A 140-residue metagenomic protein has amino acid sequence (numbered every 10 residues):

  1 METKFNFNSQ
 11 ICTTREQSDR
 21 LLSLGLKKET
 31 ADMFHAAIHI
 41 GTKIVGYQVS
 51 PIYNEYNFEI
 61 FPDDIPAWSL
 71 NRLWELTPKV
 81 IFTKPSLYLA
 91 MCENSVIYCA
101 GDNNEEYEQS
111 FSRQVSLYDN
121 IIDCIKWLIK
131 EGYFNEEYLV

Functional and structural regions predicted by a protein language model:
M1-V140: Glycine-rich anion-binding surface patch
